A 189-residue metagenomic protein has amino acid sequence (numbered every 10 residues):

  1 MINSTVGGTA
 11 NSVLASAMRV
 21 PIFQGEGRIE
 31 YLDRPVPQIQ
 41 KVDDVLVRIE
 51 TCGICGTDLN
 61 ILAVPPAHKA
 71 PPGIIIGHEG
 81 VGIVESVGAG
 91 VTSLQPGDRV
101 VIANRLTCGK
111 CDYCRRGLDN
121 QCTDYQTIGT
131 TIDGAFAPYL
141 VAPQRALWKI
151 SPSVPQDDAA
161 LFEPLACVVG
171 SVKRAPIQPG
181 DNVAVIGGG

Functional and structural regions predicted by a protein language model:
M1-R19: Basic/polar N-terminal segments that are highly enriched at the extreme N-terminus, encompassing both cleavable
R19, D44-L46, N182: Residues that mark the start of a beta-strand
Q24, V36-P37, P71-G77, I128-I132 (+1 more regions): Short Gly/Pro-enriched turn/cap motifs at secondary-structure boundaries
P37-C52, P65-D112, S151-V154: Glycine-rich beta-strand-centered segment in the early N-terminal region that forms part of a ligand/cofactor-binding
T57-A63: Cytochrome P450 core scaffold surrounding the K-helix E-X-X-R motif and the conserved "meander" helix-loop region
C108-I186: NAD(P)H dinucleotide-binding glycine-rich loop of Rossmann-like/cofactor-binding domains, especially the beta1-alpha1
